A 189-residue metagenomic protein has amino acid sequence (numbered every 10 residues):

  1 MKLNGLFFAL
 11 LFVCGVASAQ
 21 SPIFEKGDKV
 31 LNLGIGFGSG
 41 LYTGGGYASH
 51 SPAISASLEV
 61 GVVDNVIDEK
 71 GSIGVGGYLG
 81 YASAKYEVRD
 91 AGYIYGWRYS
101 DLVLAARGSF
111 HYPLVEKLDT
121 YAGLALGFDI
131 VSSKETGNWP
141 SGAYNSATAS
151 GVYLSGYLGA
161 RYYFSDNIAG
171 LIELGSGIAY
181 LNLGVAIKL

Functional and structural regions predicted by a protein language model:
M1-D28: Cleavable N-terminal export/targeting peptides
A19-V66, G177, L181-K188: Short glycine/proline- and aromatic-enriched beta-strand/turn motifs that initiate or cap beta-hairpins
Q20-D28, V63-I73, P113-D119, F164-N167: Short loop/turn motifs that connect adjacent beta-strands in outer-membrane beta-barrel proteins
S21-I23, Y42-G46, V63-I67, G92-G96 (+4 more regions): Outer-membrane beta-barrel proteins
K29-L33, G71-G77, L104, T120-L126 (+3 more regions): Transmembrane beta-strands of outer-membrane beta-barrel proteins
I35-F37, I54-V62, L104-F110, L124-F128 (+2 more regions): Residues on the lipid-exposed face of transmembrane beta-strands in outer-membrane beta-barrel proteins
S39-A48, I54-A56, Y78-L104, I130-Y153: Flexible, solvent-exposed loop segments that connect beta-strands
H111-D119, D129-K134, S141-L189: Gram-negative outer-membrane beta-barrel domains
